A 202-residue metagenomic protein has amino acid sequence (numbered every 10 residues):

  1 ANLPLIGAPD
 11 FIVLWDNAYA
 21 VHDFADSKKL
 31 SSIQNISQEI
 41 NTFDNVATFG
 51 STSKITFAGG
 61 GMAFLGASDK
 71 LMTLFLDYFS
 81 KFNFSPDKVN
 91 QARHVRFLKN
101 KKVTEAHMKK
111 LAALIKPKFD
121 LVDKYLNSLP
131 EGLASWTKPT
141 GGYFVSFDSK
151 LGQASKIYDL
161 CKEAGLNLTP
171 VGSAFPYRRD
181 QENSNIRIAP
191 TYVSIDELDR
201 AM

Functional and structural regions predicted by a protein language model:
A1-A58: Active-site pre-lysine segment of PLP-dependent enzymes
L14-N17, G50, G66, K138 (+3 more regions): Short beta-strand segments
Q38-K116: Conserved core segment of the aminotransferase class I/II
T42, E163, R178-M202: PLP-dependent enzyme catalytic core of the Aspartate aminotransferase-like
S51-S53, L133-A134, G172-Y177: Short, solvent-exposed loop/turn elements at beta->coil junctions and helix N-caps that rim active or binding pockets
N83, E163-T169: A common structural junction motif
M108-D123, A134-D148, K162: Conserved glycine-rich beta-strand-loop-beta hairpin in the small C-terminal domain of fold type I
K150-A154, V193-I195: Helix N-cap motif at beta-to-alpha junctions
